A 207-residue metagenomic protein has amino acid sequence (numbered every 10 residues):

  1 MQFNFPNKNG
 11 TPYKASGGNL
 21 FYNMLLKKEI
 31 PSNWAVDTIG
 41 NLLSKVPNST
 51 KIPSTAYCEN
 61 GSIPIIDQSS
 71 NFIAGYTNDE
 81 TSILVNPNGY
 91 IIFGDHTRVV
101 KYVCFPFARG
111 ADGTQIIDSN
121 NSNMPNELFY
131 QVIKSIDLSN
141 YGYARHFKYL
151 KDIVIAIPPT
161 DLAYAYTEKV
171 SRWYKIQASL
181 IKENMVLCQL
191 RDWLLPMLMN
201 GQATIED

Functional and structural regions predicted by a protein language model:
M1-P6: Extended amphipathic alpha-helical segments with heptad-repeat/coiled-coil character used for oligomerization, fusion
P12-T50, E59-F72, T160-Y164, E168-E206: Non-catalytic DNA-recognition/assembly elements of restriction-modification systems
A15, I52-E59, G142-F147: Short coil/turn segments at secondary-structure boundaries
L42-I52, N86-N88, H96: Alpha-helix capping/hinge segments and adjacent helical runs
N71-D152: A short beta-sheet element
G142, E206-D207: Short, hydrophobic secondary-structure boundary micro-motifs
I155-A156: Terminal-appendage/accessory-domain detector
